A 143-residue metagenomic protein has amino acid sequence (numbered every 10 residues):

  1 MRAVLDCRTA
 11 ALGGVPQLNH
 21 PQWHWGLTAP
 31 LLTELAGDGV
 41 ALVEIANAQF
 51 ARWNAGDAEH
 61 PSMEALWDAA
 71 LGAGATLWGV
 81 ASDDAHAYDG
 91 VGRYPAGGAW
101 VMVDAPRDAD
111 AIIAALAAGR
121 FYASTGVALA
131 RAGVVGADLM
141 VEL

Functional and structural regions predicted by a protein language model:
M1-D38, E44-W67, A73, V80-G90: A metal-dependent hydrolase metal-coordination microenvironment
A73-W78, D83-L143: C-terminal functional module detector
